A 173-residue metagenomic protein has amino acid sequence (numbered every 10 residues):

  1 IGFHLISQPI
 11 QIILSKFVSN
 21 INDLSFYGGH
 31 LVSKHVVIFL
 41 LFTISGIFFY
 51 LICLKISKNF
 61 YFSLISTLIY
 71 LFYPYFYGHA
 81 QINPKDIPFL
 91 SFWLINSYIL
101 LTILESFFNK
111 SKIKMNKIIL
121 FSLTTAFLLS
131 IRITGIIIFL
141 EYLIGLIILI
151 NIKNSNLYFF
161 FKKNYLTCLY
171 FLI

Functional and structural regions predicted by a protein language model:
I1-F26, L40: Short hydrophobic/aromatic helix or loop-helix immediately within or flanking a transmembrane segment in polytopic
F17-L24, I44-F72, L90, N109-K112 (+1 more regions): Transmembrane-helix signature of polytopic, membrane-embedded enzymes that assemble or transfer cell-envelope glycans
V32-S57, I95-I99: Transmembrane-helix motifs of polytopic, lipid-linked glycan transferases
K34-L41, S66, K85, T125-L129 (+1 more regions): Alpha-helical transmembrane segments of multi-pass integral membrane proteins
F48-I52, P88-N109, L123-T125: Specific aromatic-rich, kink-prone transmembrane helix
S63-L71, G78, Y98, T125 (+1 more regions): Short helix- or helix-capping micro-motifs that position conserved polar/aromatic residues at function-defining sites
Q81-P88: Short acidic/glycine- and proline-prone juxtamembrane loop motifs at membrane-interface regions of multi-pass membrane
Y98-I113, I138-L172: Perimembrane helix-loop-helix junctions
